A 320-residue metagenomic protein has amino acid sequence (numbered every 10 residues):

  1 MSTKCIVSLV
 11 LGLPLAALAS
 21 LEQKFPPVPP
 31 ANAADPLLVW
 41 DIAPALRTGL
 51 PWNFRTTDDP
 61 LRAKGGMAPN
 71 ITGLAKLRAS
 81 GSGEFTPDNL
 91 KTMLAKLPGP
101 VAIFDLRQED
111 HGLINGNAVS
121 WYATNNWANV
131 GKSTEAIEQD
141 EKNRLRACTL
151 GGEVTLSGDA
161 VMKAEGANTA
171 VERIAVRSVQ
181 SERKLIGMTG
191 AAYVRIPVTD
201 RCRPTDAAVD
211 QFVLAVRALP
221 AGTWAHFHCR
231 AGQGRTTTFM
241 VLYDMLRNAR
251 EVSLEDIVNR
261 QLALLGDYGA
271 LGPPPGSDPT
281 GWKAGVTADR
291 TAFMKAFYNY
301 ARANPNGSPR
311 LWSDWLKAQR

Functional and structural regions predicted by a protein language model:
M1-L9: Bacterial N-terminal signal peptides that target proteins for export
S8-A16: Bacterial N-terminal signal peptides
L18-H226, T238-R320: Cys-dependent protein tyrosine phosphatase-like superfamily
G232: Conserved G/P- and acidic residue-centered "switch" motifs that form tight phosphate/ATP-binding loops in soluble
R235: Conserved lysine of the Walker
